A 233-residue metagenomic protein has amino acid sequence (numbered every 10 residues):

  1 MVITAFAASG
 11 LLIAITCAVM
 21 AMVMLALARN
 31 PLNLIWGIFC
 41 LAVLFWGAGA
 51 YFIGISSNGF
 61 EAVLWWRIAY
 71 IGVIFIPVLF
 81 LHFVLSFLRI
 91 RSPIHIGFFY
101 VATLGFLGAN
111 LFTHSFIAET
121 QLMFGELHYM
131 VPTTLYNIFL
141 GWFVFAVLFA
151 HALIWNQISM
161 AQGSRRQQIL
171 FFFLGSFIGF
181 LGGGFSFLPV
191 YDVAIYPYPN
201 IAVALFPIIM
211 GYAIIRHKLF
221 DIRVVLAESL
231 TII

Functional and structural regions predicted by a protein language model:
V2-C17, L27-A150, F173-S176, I195-F206: Individual alpha-helical transmembrane segments in multi-pass integral membrane proteins
A7, V63-R67, T133-N137, A161 (+5 more regions): Hydrophobic, aromatic-rich alpha-helical transmembrane segments and their membrane-interface anchor motifs
V19-V23, L79-F83, F143-G163, I209-L219: Alpha-helical transmembrane segments in multipass membrane proteins, preferentially the mid-helix core
V23-I35, L85-H95, W155-Q168, L219-V225: Membrane-interface helix-boundary motifs at transmembrane edges
G49-F52, R165-I233: Interfacial "cap-and-anchor" motif at the non-cytosolic start of specific transmembrane alpha-helices
